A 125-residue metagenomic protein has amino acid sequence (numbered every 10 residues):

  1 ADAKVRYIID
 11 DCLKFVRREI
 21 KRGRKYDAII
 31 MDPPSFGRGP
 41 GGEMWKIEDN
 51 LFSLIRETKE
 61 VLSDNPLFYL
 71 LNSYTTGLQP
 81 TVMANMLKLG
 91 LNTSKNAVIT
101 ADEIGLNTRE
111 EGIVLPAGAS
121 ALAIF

Functional and structural regions predicted by a protein language model:
A1-I30: S-adenosyl-L-methionine
D11-L13, S35, T75: Active-site-proximal loop/turn and secondary-structure-junction residues that shape catalytic pockets, frequently
R17, R38, L78: Conserved protein kinase catalytic core
Y26-P40: Conserved proline-anchored active-site loop of SAM-dependent methyltransferases that bridges a beta-strand
G39-I47: Glycine/threonine-rich flexible loop motifs
K46-D49, L87-K88: Glycine-rich, phosphate-binding/catalytic loops in enzymes
D49-N65: A short glycine-rich, Lys/Arg-flanked "PGG" loop and its adjoining helix->strand segment in the class I
P66-F125: C-terminal catalytic and target-recognition region of SAM-dependent MTase-like enzymes, primarily methyltransferases
